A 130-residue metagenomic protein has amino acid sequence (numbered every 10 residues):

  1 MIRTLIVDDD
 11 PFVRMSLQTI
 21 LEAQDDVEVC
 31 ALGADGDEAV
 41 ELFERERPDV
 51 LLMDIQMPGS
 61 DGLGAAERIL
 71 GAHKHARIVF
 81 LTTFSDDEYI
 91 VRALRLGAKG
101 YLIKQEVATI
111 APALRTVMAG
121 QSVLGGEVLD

Functional and structural regions predicted by a protein language model:
M1-V13, L17-L21: Conserved acidic segment of CheY-like receiver
D8, D54, T82: Active-site residues of response regulator receiver
D26-A34, L42: Short hydrophobic/Thr-rich beta-strand motif most characteristic of the beta2 strand and flanking loop of CheY-like
D35-E38, D61-G64: Acidic catalytic/metal-coordinating carboxylates
E46-L52: Active-site beta3 strand of CheY-like receiver
M57: Receiver (REC) domain active-site loop signature in two-component systems and cognate sites in sensor histidine kinases
E88-R95, Q105-D130: Short, flexible helix-to-coil linker/hinge segments that flank and couple to helix-turn-helix
